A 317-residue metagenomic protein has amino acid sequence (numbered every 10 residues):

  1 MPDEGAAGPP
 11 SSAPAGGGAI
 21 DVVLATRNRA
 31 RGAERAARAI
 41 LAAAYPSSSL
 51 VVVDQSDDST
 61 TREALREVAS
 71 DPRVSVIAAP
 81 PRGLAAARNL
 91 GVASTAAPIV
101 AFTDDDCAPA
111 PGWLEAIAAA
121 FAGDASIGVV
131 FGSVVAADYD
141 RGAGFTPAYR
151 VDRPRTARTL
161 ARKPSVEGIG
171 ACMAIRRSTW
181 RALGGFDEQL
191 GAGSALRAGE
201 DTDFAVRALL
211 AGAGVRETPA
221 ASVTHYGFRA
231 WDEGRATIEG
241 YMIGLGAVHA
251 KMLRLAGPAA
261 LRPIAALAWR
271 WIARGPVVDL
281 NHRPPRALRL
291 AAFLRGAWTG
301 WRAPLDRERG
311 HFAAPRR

Functional and structural regions predicted by a protein language model:
N28-A42: Short, well-formed alpha-helical segments that are part of the catalytic scaffolds of diverse glycosyltransferases
A36, A79-T95: Glycine-rich, basic loop-to-helix element that forms the pyrophosphate-binding segment of sugar-nucleotide handling
A39, P46, D54-E63, C107: A conserved acidic beta->alpha catalytic loop
V100: Short aromatic/hydrophobic "clamp" motif used to bind/position activated sugar donors
G112-F145: Conserved donor NDP-sugar-binding/catalytic core segment of glycosyltransferases
G132, P147-V166: Short, flexible, basic/aromatic active-site loop/helix in glycosyltransferases
G168, A192-D203: Acidic donor-binding loop at a coil-to-helix junction in glycosyltransferase catalytic cores that engages
T237-I243, R254-R317: Non-catalytic, C-terminal membrane-associated alpha-helical segments of glycosyltransferases
